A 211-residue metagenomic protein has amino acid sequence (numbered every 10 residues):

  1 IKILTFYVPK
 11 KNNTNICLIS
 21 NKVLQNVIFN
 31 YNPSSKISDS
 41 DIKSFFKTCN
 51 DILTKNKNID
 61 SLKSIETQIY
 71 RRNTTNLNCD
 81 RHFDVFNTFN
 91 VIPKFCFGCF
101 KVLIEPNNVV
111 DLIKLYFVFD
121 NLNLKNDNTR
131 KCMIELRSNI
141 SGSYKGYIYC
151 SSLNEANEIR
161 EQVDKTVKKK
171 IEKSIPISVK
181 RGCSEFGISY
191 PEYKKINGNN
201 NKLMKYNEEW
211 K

Functional and structural regions predicted by a protein language model:
I3-F117, D127-E135, I196-K211: Charge-rich, low-complexity segments
K101-I171: Secondary-structure-rich domain cores
N139-K211: Polybasic, proline/glycine-rich intrinsically disordered low-complexity segments
